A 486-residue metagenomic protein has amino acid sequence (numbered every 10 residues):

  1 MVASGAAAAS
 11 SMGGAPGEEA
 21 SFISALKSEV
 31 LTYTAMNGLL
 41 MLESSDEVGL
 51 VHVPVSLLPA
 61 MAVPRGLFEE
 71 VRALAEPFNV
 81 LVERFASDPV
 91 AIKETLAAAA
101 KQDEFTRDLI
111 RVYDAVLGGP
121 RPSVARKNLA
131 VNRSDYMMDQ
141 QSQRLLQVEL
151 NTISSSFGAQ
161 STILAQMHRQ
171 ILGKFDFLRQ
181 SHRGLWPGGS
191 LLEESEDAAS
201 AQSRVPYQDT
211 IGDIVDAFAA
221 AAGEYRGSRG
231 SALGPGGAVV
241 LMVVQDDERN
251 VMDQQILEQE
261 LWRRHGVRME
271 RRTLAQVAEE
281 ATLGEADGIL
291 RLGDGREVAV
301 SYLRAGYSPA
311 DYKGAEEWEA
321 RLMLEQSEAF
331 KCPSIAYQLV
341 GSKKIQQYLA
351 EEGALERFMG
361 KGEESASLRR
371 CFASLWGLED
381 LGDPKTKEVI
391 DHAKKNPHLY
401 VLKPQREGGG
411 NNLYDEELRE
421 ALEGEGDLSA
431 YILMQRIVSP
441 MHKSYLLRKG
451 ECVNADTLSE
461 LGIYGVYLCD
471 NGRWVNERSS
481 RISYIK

Functional and structural regions predicted by a protein language model:
M1-K486: Preference for protein termini
